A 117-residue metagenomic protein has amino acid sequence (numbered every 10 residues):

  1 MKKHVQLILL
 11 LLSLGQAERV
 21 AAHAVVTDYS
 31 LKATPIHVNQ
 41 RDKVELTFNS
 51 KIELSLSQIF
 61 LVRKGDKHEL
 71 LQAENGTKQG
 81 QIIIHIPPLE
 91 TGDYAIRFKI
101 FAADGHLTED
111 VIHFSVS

Functional and structural regions predicted by a protein language model:
A21-N39: N-terminal edge beta-strand
H37-N39, K43-S50, G105-S117: Extended, polar beta-sheet/loop recognition surfaces of beta-rich domains that mediate binding to diverse ligands
E45-E69: Short, surface-exposed alpha-helix to beta-strand junction/turn motifs within ectodomains of secreted and cell-envelope
Q81-P87: Exposed aromatic-hydrophobic patches
P87-D93: Surface-exposed, short loops/turns at beta-strand junctions within beta-sandwich domains
